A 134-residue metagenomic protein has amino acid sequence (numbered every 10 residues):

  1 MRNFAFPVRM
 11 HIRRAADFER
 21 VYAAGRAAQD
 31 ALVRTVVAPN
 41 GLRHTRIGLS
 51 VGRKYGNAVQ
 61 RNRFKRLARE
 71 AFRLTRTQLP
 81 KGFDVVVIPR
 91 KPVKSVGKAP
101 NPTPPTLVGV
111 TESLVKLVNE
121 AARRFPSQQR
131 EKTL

Functional and structural regions predicted by a protein language model:
M1-L134: Positively charged, solvent-exposed patches that mediate nucleic-acid binding
